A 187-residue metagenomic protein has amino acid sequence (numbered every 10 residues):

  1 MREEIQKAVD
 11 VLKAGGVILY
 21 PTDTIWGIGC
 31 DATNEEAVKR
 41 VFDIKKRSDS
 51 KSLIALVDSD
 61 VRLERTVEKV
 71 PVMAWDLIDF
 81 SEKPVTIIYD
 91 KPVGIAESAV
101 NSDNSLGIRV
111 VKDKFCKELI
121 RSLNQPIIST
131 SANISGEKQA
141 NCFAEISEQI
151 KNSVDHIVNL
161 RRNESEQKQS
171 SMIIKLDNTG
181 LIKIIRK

Functional and structural regions predicted by a protein language model:
M1-K187: Active-site-adjacent structural elements in enzyme catalytic cores
